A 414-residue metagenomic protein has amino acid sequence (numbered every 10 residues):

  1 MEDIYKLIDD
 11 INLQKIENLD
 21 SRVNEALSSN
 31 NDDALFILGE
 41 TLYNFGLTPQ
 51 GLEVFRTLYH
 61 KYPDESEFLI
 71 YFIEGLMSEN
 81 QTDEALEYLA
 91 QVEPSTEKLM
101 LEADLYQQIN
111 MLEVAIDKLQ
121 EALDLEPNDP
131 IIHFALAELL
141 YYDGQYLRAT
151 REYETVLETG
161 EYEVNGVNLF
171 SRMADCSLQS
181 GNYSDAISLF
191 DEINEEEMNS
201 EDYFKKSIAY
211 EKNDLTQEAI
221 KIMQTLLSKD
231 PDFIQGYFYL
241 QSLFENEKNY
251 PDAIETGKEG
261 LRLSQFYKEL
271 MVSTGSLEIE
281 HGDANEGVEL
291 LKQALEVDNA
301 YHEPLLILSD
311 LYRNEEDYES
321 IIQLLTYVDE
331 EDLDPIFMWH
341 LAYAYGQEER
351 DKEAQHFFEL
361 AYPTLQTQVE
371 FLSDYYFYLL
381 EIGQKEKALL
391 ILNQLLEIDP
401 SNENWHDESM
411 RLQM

Functional and structural regions predicted by a protein language model:
L13-E17, T48, T82, L112 (+8 more regions): TPR-repeat structural position
E25-A26, T57-L58, Y88-V92, E121-A122 (+8 more regions): Canonical positions in the second alpha-helix
S29, P63, E93, P127 (+8 more regions): Short coil turns that delineate tetratricopeptide repeat
D33, S66-E67, E97-L101, P130-I131 (+8 more regions): Start-of-helix register in tetratricopeptide repeats
I37, Y71, L101-D104, A135 (+8 more regions): Canonical tetratricopeptide repeat
